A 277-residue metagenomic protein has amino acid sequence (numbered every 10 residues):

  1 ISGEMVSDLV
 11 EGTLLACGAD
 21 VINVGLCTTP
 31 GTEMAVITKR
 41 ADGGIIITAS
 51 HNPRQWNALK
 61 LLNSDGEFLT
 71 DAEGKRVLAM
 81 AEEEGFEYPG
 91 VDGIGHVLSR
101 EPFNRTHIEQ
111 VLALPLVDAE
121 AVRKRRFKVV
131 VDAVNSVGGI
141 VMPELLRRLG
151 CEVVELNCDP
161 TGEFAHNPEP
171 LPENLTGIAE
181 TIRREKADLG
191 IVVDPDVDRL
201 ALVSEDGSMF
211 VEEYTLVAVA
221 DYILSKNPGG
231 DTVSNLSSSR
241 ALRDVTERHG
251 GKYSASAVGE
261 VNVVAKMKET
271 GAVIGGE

Functional and structural regions predicted by a protein language model:
I1-W56, E144-V203: N-terminal small/polar loop signature for handling phosphorylated ligands or for N-terminal nucleophile
G3-D8, G74, G139-P143, R243: Short, surface-exposed alpha-helical segments at coil->helix boundaries
L15, V24, G31, K75-E109 (+2 more regions): Proline/glycine-rich low-complexity loops and linkers
T38-D42, L62-S64, P170-N174, M209-F210 (+2 more regions): Short, hinge-like loop/turn segments at secondary-structure boundaries
G43, K128-V130, V233: Conserved beta-strand elements of the Class I
N57-E185: Gly/Ser/Thr-enriched, mixed-charge loops and adjacent short helices that form phosphate/oxyanion-binding elements
L61-S64, A201-E205: Short beta-strand-to-turn element immediately C-terminal to the catalytic PLP-Schiff-base lysine in fold type I
V131-V134, V193-P195, S234, G276: Active-site flanking residues adjacent to catalytic metal/cofactor-binding acidic residues
